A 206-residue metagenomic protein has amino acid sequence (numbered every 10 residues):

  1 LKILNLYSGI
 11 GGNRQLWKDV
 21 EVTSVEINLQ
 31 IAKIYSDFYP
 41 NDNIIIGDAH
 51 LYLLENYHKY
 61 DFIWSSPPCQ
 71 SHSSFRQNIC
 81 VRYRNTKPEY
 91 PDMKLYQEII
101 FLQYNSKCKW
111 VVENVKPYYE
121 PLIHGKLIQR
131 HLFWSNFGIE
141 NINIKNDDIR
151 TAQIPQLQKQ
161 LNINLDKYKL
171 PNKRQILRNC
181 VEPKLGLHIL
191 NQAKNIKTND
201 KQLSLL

Functional and structural regions predicted by a protein language model:
L1-L53, W64: SAM cofactor-binding core of SAM-dependent methyltransferases, primarily the Rossmann-like beta-alpha-beta module
V25, Y52-W64, C69-L205: Class I S-adenosyl-L-methionine
